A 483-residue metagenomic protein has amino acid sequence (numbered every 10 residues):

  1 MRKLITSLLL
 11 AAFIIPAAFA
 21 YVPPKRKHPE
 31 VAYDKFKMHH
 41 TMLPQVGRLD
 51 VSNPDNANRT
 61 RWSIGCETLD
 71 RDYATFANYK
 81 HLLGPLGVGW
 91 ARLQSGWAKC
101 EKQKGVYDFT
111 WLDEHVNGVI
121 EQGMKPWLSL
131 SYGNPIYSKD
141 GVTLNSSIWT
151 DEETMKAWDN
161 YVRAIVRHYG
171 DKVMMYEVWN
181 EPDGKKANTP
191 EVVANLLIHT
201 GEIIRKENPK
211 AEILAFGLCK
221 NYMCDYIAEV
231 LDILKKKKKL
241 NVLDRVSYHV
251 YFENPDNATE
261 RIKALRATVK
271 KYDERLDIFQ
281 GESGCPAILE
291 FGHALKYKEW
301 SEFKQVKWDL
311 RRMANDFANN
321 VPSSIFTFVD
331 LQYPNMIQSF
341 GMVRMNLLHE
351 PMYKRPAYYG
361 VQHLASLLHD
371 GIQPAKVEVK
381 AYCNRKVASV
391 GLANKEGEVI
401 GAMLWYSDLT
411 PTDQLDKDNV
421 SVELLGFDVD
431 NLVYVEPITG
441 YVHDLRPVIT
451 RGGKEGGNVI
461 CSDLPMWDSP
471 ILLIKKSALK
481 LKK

Functional and structural regions predicted by a protein language model:
I5-L10, I14-L86, G96, L479-K483: Mature N-terminal, pre-catalytic/accessory segment of carbohydrate-active enzymes
I64-C66, L93, V178-G184, A215 (+4 more regions): Conserved beta-strand positions
L83-D244, V250-E253: Substrate-binding cleft and catalytic face of glycoside hydrolase catalytic domains, especially the flexible beta-alpha
P190-N315, N319-S323: Noncatalytic carbohydrate-binding groove/subsite architecture in carbohydrate-active enzymes
C285-L368, I372-V387: Aromatic/acidic polysaccharide-binding cleft in carbohydrate-active enzymes
K380-D428, P465-I471: Carbohydrate-binding surface patches
V422-H443: Solvent-exposed beta-hairpin/edge-strand motifs
D444-K483: C-terminal beta-strand-rich structural cap/linker in extracellular carbohydrate-active enzymes
